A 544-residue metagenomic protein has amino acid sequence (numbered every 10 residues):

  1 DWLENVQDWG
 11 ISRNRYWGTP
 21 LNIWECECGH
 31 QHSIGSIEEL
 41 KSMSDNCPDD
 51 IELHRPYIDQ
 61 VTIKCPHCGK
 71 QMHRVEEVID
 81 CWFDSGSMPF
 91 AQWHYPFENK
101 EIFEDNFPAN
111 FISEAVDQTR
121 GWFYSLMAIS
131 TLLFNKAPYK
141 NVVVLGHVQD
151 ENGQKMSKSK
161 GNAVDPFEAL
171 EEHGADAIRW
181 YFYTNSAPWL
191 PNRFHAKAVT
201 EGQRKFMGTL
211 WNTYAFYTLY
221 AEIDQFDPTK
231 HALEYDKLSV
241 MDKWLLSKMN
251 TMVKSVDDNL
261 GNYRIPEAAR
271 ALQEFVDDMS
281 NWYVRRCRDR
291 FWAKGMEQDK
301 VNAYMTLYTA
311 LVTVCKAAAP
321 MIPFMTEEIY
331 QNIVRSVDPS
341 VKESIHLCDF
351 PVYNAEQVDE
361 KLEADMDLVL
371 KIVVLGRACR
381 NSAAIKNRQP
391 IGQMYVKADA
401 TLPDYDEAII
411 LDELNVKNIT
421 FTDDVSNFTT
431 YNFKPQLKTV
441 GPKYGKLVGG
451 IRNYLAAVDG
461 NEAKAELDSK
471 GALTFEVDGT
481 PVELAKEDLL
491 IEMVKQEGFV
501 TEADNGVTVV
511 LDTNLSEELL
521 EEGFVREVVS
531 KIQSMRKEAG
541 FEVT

Functional and structural regions predicted by a protein language model:
E4-F83, S87-P89, Y95, L133-E171 (+3 more regions): Feature 926 captures the class I aminoacyl-tRNA synthetase adenylation module centered on the KMSKS loop
H94-F103, F107: Cytochrome P450 heme-binding Cys-pocket and its upstream "meander" loop
N106-D117: A short glycine/serine-rich beta->alpha loop
G121: Active-site rim segments in enzyme catalytic domains, especially the processed small/beta chain of N-terminal
M127-I129: Substrate-binding cleft of carbohydrate-active enzyme catalytic domains
W180-F182: Non-catalytic, structured segments within soluble enzyme domains
